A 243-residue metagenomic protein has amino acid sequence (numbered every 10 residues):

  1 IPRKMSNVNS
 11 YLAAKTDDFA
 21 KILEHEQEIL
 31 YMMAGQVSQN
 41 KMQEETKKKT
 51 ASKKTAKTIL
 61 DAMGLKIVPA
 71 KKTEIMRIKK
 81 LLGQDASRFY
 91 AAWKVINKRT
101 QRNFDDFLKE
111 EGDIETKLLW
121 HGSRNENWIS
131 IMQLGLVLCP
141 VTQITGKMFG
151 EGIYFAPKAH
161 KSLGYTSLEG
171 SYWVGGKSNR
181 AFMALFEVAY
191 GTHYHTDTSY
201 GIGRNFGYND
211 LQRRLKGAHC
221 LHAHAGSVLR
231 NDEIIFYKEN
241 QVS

Functional and structural regions predicted by a protein language model:
I1-N127, G226-S243: Intrinsically disordered, low-complexity terminal and linker regions
K47, S52, D105-S243: Segments that shape or occlude catalytic/ligand-binding pockets
